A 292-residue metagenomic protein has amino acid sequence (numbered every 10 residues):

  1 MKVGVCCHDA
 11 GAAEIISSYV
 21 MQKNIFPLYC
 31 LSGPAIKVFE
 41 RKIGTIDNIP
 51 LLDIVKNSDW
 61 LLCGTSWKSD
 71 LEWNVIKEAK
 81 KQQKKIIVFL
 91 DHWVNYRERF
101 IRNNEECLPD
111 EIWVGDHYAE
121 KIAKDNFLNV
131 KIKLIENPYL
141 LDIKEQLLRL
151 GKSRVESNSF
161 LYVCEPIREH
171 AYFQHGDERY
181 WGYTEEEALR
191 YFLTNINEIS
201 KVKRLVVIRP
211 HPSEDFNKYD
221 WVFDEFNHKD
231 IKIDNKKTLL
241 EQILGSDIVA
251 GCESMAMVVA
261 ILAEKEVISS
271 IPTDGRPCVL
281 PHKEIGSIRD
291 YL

Functional and structural regions predicted by a protein language model:
G4-E145, E165, G251, A256-V258: Active-site and donor-binding regions of nucleotide-sugar-utilizing enzymes
E14-Q22, L148-V222: Conserved catalytic-core segment of nucleotide-activated headgroup transferases in glycan assembly
P27, I132, V206, D230-I233: Generic structural signal for residues in well-ordered beta-strands
N57-S58, Q83, L108-D110, S157 (+3 more regions): Short, well-ordered alpha-helix to beta-strand connector turns
L71-N74, V88, N235-P281: A donor-sugar binding/catalytic signature common to diverse glycosyltransferases and related nucleotide-sugar
E145-S157, I243-E253: Short, surface-exposed amphipathic charged segments that create phosphate/polyanion-binding patches used for binding
Q146, V279-L292: Leloir-type glycosyltransferase catalytic cores
D220-N235: Nucleotide-activated donor-binding/catalytic signature segment of Leloir-type glycosyltransferases, i.e., the conserved
